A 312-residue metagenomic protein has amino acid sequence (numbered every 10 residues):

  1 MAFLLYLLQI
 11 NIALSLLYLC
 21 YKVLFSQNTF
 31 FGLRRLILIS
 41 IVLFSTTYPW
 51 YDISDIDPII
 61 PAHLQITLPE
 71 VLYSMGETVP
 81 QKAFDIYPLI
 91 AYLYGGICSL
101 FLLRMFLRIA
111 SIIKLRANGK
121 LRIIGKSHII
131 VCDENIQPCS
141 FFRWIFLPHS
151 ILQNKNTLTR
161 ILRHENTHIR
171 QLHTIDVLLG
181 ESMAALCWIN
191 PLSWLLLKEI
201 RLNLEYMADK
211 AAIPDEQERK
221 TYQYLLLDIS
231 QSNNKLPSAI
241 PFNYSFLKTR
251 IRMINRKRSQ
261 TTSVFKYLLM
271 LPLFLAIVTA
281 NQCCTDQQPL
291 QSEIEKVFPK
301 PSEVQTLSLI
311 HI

Functional and structural regions predicted by a protein language model:
A2-T285: Membrane-embedded and juxtamembrane structural elements of multi-pass membrane proteins
V71-M75, P299, V304-T306: Conserved catalytic residues of ABC-type ATPase nucleotide-binding domains
C284-E303: Signal peptide processing junction and immediate N-terminal pro/mature segment of secreted/exported proteins
I310-I312: Conserved small/polar residues in nucleotide/adenosyl-binding loops
